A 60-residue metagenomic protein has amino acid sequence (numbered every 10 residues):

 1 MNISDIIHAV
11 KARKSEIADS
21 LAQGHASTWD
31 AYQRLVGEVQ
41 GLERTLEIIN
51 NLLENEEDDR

Functional and structural regions predicted by a protein language model:
M1-I3, E56-R60: Short hydrophobic/aromatic patches at helix-to-coil boundaries
M1-S27: N-terminal acidic leader/helix
A26-D58: Short, charge-rich amphipathic interface segments used for partner binding and complex assembly
